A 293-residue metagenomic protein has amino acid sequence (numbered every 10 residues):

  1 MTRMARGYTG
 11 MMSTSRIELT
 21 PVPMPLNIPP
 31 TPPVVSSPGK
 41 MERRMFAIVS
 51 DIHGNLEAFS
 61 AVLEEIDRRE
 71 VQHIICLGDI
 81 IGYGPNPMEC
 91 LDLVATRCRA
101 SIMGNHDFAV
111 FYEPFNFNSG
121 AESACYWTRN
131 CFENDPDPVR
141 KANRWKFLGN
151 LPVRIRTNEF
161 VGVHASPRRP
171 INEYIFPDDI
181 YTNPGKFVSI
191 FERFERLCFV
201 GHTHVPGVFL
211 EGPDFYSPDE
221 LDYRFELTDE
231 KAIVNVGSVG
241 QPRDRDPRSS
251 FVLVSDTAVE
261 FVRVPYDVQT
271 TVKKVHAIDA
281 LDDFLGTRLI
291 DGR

Functional and structural regions predicted by a protein language model:
G7-S15, S36: Intrinsically disordered, low-complexity segments enriched in small polar residues
P29-R99: N-terminal active-site segment of His-dependent metallophosphoesterases
G39-A47, I155-V161, L227-A232: Beta-strand-turn-beta hairpins that frame and shape the catalytic cleft of phosphate-ester-processing enzymes
V49-S50, I74-D79, Y83, A100-N105 (+2 more regions): Active-site neighborhood of phospho(di)ester-bond hydrolases with catalytic His/Asp-centered motifs
D51-I52, G162-R168, C198-G207: Histidine-centered catalytic micro-motifs
A58, I80-R97, V110-A121, E173 (+1 more regions): Metal-dependent catalytic neighborhoods of phosphoester/phosphodiester hydrolases
T96-G162, R168-R169, E173-F194: Active-site neighborhood of divalent metal-dependent phosphoester bond hydrolases
E211-R293: Acidic, His/Gly-rich catalytic cores of divalent-metal-dependent hydrolytic chemistry
